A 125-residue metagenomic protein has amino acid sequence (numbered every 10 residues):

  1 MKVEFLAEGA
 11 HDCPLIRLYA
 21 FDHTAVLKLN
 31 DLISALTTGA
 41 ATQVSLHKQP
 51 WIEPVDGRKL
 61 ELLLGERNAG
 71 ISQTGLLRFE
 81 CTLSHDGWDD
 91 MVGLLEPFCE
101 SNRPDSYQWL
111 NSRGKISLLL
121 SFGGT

Functional and structural regions predicted by a protein language model:
M1-T125: Positively charged, low-complexity terminal tracts and the immediately adjacent first secondary-structure elements
